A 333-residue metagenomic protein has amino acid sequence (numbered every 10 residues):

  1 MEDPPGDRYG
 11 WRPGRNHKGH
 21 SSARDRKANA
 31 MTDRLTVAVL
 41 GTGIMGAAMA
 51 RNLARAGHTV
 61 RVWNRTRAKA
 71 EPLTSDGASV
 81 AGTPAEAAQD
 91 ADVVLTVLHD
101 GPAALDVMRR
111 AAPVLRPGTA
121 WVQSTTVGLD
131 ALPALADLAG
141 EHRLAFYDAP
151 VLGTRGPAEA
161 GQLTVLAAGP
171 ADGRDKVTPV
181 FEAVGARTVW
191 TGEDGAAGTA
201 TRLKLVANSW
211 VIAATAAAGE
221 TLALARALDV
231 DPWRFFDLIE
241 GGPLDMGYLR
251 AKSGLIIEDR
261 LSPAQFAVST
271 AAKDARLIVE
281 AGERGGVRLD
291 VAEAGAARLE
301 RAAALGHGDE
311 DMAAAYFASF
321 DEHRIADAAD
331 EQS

Functional and structural regions predicted by a protein language model:
R8, H20, R24-T96, R155 (+1 more regions): NAD(P)+-binding Rossmann beta1-loop-alpha1 motif at the extreme N-terminus of oxidoreductases
V60, V80, A145-Y147, T188 (+2 more regions): Hydrophobic beta-strand scaffold residues
P84-L144: Rossmann-fold NAD(P) dinucleotide-binding segment
V127-S209: Rossmann-fold dinucleotide-binding core
A196-E322: Helical "substrate-binding/catalytic lid" subdomain of Rossmann-like NAD(P)-dependent dehydrogenases/reductases
